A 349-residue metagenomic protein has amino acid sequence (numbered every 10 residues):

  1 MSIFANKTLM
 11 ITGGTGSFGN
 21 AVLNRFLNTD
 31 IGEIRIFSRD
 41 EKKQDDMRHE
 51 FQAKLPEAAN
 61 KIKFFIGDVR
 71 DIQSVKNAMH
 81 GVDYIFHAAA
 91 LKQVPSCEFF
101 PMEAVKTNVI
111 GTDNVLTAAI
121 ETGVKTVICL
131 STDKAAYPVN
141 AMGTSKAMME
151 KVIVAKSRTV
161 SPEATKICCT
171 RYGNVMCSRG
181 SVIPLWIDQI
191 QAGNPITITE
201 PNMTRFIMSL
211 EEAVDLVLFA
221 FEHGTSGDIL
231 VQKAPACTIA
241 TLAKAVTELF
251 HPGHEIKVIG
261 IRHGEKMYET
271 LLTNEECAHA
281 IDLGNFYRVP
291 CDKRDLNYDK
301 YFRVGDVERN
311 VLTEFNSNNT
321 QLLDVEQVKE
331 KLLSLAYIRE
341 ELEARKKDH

Functional and structural regions predicted by a protein language model:
I3, E121, K151, A155-H349: Strand-loop microenvironment adjacent to phosphate/nucleotide-handling motifs in alpha/beta enzyme folds
K7-T29: N-terminal Rossmann NAD(P)H-binding glycine-rich loop of SDR-like oxidoreductase domains
T12, M79-A88, C129: Rossmann-fold scaffold of SDR-type NAD(P)-dependent oxidoreductases
D30-D46: Conserved glycine-rich Rossmann-like NAD(P)H-binding loop of the short-chain dehydrogenase/reductase
S38, F65-I66, K106, E200 (+1 more regions): Conserved residues in the N-terminal Rossmann fold of short-chain dehydrogenase/reductase
K63-Y84: Conserved Rossmann-fold cofactor-binding substructure of NAD(P)-dependent oxidoreductases
F64, A104, I167-T170: Hydrophobic/aromatic anchor residues within beta-strands of the central parallel beta-sheet of Rossmann-like
H87, L91-A147, K151, A155: Conserved Rossmann-fold NAD(P)-dependent oxidoreductase catalytic core, especially the SDR/UDP-sugar
